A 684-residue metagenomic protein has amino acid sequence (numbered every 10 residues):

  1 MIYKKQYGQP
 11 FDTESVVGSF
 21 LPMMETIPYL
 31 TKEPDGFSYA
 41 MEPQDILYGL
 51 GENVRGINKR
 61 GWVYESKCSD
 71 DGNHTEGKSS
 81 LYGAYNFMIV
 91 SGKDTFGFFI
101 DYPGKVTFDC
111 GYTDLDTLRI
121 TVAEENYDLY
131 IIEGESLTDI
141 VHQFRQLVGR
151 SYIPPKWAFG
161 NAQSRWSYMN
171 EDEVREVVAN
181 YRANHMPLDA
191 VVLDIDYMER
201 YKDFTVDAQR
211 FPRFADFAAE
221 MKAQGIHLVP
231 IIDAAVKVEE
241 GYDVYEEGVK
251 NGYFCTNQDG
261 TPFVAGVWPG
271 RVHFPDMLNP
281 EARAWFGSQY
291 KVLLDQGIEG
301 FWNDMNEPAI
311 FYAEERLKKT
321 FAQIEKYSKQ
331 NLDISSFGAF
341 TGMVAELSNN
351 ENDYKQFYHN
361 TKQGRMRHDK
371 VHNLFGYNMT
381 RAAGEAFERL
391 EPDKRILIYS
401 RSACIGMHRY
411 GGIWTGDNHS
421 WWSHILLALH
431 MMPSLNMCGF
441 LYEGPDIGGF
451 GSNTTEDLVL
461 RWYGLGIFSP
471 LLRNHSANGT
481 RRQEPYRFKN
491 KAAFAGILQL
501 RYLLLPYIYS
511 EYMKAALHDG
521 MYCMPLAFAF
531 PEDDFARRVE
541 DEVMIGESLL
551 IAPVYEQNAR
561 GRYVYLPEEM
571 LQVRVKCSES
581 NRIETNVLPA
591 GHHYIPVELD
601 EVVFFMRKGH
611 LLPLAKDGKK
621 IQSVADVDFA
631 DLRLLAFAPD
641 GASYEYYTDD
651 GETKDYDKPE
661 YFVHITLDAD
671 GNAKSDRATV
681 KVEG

Functional and structural regions predicted by a protein language model:
M1-P155, R165-W166, E171, V178-A183 (+5 more regions): Catalytic and substrate-binding clefts that recognize carbohydrates or anionic sugar/phosphate headgroups
M41, L50, S91, F99-Y102 (+12 more regions): Glycine-rich, histidine-containing beta strand-loop boundary motifs that form or position
Y64-C68, L81-A84, R175, R283 (+3 more regions): Short, hydrophobic/amphipathic alpha-helical packing segments that form internal helix faces or helix-helix interfaces
Y82-N86, K93-T95, P103, N126 (+9 more regions): Extracellular structured ligand-interaction cores
I89-D94, N257-D259, P567-E568: Short acidic-glycine loop/turn motifs at beta-strand connectors
R150-S164, T261-F274: N-terminal small/glycine-rich loop or linker at the start of catalytic domains across soluble metabolic enzymes
P187-F494, A529-F530: Aromatic- and carboxylate-enriched substrate-binding clefts and catalytic-loop regions of carbohydrate-active enzymes
L374-F375, T380-I396, S402-I413, A428-M431 (+2 more regions): Catalytic core of carbohydrate-active enzymes
